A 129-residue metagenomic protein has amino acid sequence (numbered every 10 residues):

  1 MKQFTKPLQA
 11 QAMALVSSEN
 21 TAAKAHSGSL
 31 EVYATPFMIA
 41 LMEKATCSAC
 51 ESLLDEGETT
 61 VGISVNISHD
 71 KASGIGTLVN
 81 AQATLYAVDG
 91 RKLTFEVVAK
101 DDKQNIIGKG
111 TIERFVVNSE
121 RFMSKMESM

Functional and structural regions predicted by a protein language model:
M1-A34: Catalytic strand-loop segment that frames the active site of acyl-thioester-processing enzymes
A10-A12, I63-V65, A81, F95 (+1 more regions): Hydrophobic residues positioned within well-ordered beta-strands of beta-sheet architectures
T35-I39: Conserved N-terminal beta-strand and adjoining loop/helix that marks the start of the Nudix/MutT-like hydrolase domain
C47-N80: Hydrophobic beta-strand-centered segment that forms part of the acyl-chain substrate-binding groove
I67-D102: Hydrophobic beta-sheet segments that form the core/acyl-binding groove of ACP/CoA-dependent acyl-chain-processing
G108-K109, R114-M129: C-terminal output/interaction extensions
